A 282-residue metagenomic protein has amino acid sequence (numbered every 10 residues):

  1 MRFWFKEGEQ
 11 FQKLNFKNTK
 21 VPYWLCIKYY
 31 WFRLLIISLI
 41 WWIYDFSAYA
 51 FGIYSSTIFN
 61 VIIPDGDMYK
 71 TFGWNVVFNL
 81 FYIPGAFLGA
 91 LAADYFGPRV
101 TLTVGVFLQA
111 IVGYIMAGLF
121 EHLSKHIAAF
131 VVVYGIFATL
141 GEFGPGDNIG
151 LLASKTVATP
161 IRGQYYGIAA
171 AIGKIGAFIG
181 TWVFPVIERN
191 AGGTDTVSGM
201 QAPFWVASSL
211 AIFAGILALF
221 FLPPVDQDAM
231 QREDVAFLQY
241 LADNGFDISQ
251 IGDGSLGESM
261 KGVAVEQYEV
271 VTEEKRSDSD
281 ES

Functional and structural regions predicted by a protein language model:
M1-S282: Alpha-helical transmembrane bundle of multi-pass membrane proteins
